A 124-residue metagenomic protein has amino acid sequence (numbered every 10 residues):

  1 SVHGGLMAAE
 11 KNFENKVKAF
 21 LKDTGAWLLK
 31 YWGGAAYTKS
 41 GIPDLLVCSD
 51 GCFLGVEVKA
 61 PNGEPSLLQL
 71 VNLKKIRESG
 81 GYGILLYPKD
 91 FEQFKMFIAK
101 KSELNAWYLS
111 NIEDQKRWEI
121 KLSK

Functional and structural regions predicted by a protein language model:
S1-K124: Catalytic phosphate/metal-binding cores of nucleic-acid and nucleotide-processing enzymes, i.e., regions that mediate
